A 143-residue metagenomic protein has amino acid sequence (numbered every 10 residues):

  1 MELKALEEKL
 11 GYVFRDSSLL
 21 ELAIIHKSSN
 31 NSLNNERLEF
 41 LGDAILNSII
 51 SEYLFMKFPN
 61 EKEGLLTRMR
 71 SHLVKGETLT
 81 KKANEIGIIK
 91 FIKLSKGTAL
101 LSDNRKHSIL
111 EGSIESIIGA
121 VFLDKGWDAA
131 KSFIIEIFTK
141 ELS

Functional and structural regions predicted by a protein language model:
M1-S143: Double-stranded RNA-binding/processing signature
